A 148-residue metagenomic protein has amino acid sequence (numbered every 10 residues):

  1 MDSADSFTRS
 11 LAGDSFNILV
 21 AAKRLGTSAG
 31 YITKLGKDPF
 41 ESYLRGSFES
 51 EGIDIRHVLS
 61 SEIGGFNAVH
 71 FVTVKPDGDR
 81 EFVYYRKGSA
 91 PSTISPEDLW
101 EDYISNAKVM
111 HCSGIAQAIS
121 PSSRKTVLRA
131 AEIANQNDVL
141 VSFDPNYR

Functional and structural regions predicted by a protein language model:
M1-D54: Glycine-rich phosphate/adenosyl-contacting loop at the front of the ribokinase-like
Y31, H57-V58, F143: A generic structural-conservation signal
I32-K34, V72, S113: Short hydrophobic segments within beta-strands
L35-G36, R56-G65: Beta-strand->loop->alpha-helix junctions that form or flank phosphate-binding loops in nucleotide-handling enzymes
D38, S60, H70-V83: Active-site phosphate-binding/coordination module
P39-E41, G65-A68: Short secondary-structure boundary/hinge segments and terminal tails
E49, P76-R148: Ribokinase/PfkB-type carbohydrate-kinase core domain
R56-H57, V69, P96-L99: A generic local structural motif
